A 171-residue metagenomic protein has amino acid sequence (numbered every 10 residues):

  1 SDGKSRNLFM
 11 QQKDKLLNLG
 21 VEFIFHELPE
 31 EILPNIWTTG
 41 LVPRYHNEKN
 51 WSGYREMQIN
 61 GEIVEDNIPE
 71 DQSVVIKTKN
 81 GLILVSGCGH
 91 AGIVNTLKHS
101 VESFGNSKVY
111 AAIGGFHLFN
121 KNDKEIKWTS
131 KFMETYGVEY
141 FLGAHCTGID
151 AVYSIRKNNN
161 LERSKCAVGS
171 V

Functional and structural regions predicted by a protein language model:
S1-L19: Active-site neighborhood of divalent metal-dependent phosphoester bond hydrolases
D2-L8, L28-K79: Active-site-proximal loop/helix segment associated with metal-binding centers of metalloenzymes
K13-K15, L19-G20, G61-I68, F119: A short, flexible low-complexity segment enriched in Lys/Arg and Gly/Pro that occurs in N-terminal basic tails
K15-F23, K77, Y136: A structural motif corresponding to the C-terminal end of an alpha-helix and its immediate exit/capping segment
L16-E22, L33-P34, N160-E162: A short helix-to-beta-strand connector/capping loop
E22-H26, W37-T39, R163-K165: General small-molecule cofactor/ligand-binding pocket signal
F25-P29, A144: Acidic carboxylate-rich catalytic motifs and surrounding loops in phosphoryl-/glycosyl-chemistry enzymes
N67-S73, K77-L84, C88-G169: Cap/insert and terminal regions of metallo-dependent hydrolase folds
